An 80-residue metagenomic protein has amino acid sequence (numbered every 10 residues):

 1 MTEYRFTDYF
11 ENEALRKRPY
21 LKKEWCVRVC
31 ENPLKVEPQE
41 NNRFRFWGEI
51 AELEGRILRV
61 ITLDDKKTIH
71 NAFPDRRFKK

Functional and structural regions predicted by a protein language model:
M1-K80: Ribonuclease/tRNase effector modules and their secretory precursors
